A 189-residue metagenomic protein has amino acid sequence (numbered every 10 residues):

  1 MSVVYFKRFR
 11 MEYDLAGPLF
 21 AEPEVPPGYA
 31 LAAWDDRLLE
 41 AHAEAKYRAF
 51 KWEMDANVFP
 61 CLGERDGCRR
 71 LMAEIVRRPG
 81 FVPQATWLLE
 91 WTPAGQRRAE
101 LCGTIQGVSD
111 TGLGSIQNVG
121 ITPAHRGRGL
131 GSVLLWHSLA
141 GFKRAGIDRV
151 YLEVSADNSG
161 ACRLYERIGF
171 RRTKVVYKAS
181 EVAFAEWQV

Functional and structural regions predicted by a protein language model:
M1-Y29, A33-D35: Acyl-donor-binding surface of acyltransferase catalytic domains
M1-Y5, R128, S132, A156-K174 (+1 more regions): Conserved active-site alpha-helix within GNAT-family acetyltransferase domains
F6-R10, Q84-T86, V175-K178: Short hydrophobic/aromatic beta-strand or adjacent loop that forms the aromatic wall/cage of a ligand/substrate-binding
A30-A45, F50-N57: A short beta-loop-alpha structural element at the N-terminal edge of CoA-dependent acyl/N-acetyltransferase catalytic
P60-R98: Active-site rim helix/loop that mediates acceptor-substrate recognition in acyltransferases
T86-L88, R97-V108, L113-G120: Conserved beta-strand in the GNAT
N118-I121, G127-R144, R163-R167: Conserved acetyl-CoA-binding loop-helix of GNAT-fold acetyltransferases
F142-E153: Conserved GNAT acetyl-CoA-binding A-motif
